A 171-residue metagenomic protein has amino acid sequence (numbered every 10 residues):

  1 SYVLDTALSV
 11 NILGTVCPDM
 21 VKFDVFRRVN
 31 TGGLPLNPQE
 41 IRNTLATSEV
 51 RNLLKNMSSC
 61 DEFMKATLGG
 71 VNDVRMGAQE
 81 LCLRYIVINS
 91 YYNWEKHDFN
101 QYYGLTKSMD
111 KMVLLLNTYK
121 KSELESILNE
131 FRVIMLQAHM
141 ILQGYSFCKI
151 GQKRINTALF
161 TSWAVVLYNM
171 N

Functional and structural regions predicted by a protein language model:
S1-Y103: Basic- and aromatic-enriched surface patches that contact anionic nucleotides/nucleic acids
C82-N171: C-terminal subdomains that position terminal phosphate/3'-OH groups for nucleotidyl transfer/ligation, primarily on
